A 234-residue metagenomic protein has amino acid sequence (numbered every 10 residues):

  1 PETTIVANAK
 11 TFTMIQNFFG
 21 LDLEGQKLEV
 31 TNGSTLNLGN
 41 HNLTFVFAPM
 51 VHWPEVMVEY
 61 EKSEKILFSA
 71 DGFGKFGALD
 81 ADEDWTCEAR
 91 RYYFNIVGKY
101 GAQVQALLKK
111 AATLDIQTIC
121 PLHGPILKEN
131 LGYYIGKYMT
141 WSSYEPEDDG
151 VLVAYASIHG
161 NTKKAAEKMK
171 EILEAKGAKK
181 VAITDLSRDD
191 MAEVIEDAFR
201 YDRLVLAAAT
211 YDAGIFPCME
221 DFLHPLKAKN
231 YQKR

Functional and structural regions predicted by a protein language model:
P1-L36: Active-site HxH/HxHxD metal-binding segment of metal-dependent hydrolases
E2-T4, I116, Y231-R234: A short helix->loop->beta-strand "cap" motif at the edges of active sites that frequently abuts
N42-E129: Metallo-beta-lactamase
C120-E147, D221-F222: Short N-terminal or domain-adjacent regulatory/targeting segments
S157-H159, T210: Residue-level signal for short, function-critical loop segments
T162-A166, K170, M219: Short, highly selective alpha-helical patches that border small-molecule cofactor pockets in redox/cofactor-processing
E167-V181: Short helix-loop-beta junction
R188-R234: Helix-loop-strand module that forms the ligand-binding subsite of alpha/beta enzymes
